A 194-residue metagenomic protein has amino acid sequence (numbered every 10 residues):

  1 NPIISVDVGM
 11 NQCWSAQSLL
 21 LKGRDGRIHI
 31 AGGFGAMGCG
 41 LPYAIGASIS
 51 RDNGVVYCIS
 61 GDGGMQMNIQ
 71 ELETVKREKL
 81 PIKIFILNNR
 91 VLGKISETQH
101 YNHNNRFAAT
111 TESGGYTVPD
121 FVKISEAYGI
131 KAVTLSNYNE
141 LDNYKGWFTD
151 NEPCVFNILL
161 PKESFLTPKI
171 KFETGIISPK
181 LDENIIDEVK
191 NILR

Functional and structural regions predicted by a protein language model:
N1-N11: Active-site pocket-lining segments that scaffold enzyme catalytic pockets across diverse folds
W14-R194: Thiamine diphosphate
